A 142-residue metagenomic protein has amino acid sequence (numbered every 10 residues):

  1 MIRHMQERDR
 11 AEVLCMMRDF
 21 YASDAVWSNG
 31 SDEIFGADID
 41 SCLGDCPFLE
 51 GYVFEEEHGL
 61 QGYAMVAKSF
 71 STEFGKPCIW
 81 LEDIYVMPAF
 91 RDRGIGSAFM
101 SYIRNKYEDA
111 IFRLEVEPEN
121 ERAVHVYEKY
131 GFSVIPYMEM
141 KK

Functional and structural regions predicted by a protein language model:
M1-C15: A short beta-loop-alpha structural element at the N-terminal edge of CoA-dependent acyl/N-acetyltransferase catalytic
Y21-S41: Conserved GNAT-fold acetyl-CoA-binding loop/helix
S41-V53: A short helix-loop-beta-strand connector motif used in the catalytic cores of GNAT acetyltransferases and, in some
G51-V53, G59-K68: Conserved beta-strand in the GNAT
K68, R113-V116, V124, E128-K142: Conserved catalytic-core motifs of GNAT/GCN5-like acyltransferases
K76-P88, E115: Conserved acetyl-CoA binding element of GNAT-fold acetyltransferases
V86, D92-N105, H125-K129: Conserved acetyl-CoA-binding loop-helix of GNAT-fold acetyltransferases
M100, K106-E117: Conserved GNAT acetyl-CoA-binding A-motif
